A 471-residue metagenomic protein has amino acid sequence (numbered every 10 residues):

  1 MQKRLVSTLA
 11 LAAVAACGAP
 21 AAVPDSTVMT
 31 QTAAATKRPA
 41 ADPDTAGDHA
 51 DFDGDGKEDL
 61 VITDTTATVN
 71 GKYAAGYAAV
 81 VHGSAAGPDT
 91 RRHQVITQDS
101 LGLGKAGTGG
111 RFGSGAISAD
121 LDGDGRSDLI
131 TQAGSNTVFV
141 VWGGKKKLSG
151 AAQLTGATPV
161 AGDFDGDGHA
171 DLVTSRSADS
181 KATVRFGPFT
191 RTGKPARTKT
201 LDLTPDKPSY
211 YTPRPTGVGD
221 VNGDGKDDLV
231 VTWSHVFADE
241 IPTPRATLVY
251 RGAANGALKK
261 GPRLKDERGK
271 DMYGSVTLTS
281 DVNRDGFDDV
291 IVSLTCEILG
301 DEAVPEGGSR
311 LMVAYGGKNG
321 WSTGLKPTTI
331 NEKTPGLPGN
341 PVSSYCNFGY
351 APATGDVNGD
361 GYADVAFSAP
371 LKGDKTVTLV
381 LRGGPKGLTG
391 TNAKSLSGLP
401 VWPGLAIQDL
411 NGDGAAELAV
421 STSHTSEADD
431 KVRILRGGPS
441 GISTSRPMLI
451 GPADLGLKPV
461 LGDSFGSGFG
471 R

Functional and structural regions predicted by a protein language model:
Q2-V6, L11-T45, H82-R111, V140-T158 (+5 more regions): Blade-edge motifs of beta-propeller repeat domains
D42-K57, G113-L121, G156-G166, P213-V221 (+4 more regions): Beta-propeller blade termini
G54-T63, G123-Q132, G166-S175, G223-T232 (+3 more regions): Acidic/hydrophobic-patterned starts of short beta strands in beta-sheet-rich repeat architectures
I62, A78-V81, I96, F112 (+18 more regions): Hydrophobic strand positions within the blades of repeat-based beta-sheet folds
T66-G71, N136, A178-S180, H235-E240 (+3 more regions): Short glycine/acidic-enriched loop and turn motifs that connect beta-strands
Y73-Y77, T90, D128, S135-T137 (+7 more regions): A detector of repeated loop/turn-to-beta-strand junctions in beta-rich toroidal repeat architectures
V141, S149-V282, F287-D288, S293: Solenoidal tandem-repeat scaffolds enriched in leucines and small polar residues
A353, N358, F367-L379, P403-N411 (+1 more regions): Loop/turn-rich, solvent-exposed surfaces of beta-rich toroidal or solenoidal domains
